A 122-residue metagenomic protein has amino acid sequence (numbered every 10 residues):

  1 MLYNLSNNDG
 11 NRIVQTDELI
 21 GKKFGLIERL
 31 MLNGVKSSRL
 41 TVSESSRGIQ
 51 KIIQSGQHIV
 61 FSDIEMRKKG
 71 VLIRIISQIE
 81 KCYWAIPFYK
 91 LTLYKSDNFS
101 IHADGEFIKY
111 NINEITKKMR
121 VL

Functional and structural regions predicted by a protein language model:
M1-S45, K90-L122: Acidic, Ser/Thr- and proline-rich intrinsically disordered linker/docking segments of eukaryotic scaffolds
L26-F61, M66, V71: The feature represents the first ordered module of a protein
S55-D63, R67-Y94: Phosphoinositide-binding peripheral membrane targeting modules
